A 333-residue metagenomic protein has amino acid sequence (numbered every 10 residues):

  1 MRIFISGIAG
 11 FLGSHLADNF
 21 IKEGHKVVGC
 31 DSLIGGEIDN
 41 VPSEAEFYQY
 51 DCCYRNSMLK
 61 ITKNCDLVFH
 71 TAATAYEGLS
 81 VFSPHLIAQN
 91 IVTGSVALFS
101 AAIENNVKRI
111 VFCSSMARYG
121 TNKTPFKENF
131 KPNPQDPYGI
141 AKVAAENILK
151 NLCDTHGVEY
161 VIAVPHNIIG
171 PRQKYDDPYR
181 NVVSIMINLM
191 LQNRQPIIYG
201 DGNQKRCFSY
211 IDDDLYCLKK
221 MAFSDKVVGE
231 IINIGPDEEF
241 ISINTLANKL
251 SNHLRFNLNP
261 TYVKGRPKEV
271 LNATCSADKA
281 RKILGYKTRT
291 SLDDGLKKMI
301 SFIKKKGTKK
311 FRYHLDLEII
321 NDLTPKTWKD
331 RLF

Functional and structural regions predicted by a protein language model:
M1-P165, K306, D322-T324, R331-F333: N-terminal Rossmann-like NAD(P)+-binding domain of SDR-like oxidoreductases, especially those catalyzing
S6, I168-R172, I198-F208, E230-F240 (+3 more regions): Glycine-rich Rossmann NAD(P)(H)-binding loop
L16, L218-A222, A247-L250, L296-I303: Hydrophobic "lid"/C-terminal helical patch of Rossmann-like NAD(P)-dependent dehydrogenase/epimerase domains
V68, D214, L218, I234 (+3 more regions): Non-catalytic, hydrophobic alpha-helical segments
V143, H156, I168-S184, Q192-Q195 (+7 more regions): Glycine/proline-rich active-site loop of Rossmann-fold NAD(P)-dependent oxidoreductases
A144, I148, L152, V182 (+3 more regions): Hydrophobic alpha-helix immediately C-terminal to the catalytic Tyr-X-X-X-Lys motif of short-chain
D201, G229-N233, N244-A247, R255-N272 (+2 more regions): C-terminal "lid/loop" region of Rossmann-like NAD(P)-dependent oxidoreductases
I211, S242-N244, R266-K287, K298 (+1 more regions): Conserved C-terminal active-site "lid" loop/helix of NAD(P)H-dependent oxidoreductases that clamps the redox cofactor
